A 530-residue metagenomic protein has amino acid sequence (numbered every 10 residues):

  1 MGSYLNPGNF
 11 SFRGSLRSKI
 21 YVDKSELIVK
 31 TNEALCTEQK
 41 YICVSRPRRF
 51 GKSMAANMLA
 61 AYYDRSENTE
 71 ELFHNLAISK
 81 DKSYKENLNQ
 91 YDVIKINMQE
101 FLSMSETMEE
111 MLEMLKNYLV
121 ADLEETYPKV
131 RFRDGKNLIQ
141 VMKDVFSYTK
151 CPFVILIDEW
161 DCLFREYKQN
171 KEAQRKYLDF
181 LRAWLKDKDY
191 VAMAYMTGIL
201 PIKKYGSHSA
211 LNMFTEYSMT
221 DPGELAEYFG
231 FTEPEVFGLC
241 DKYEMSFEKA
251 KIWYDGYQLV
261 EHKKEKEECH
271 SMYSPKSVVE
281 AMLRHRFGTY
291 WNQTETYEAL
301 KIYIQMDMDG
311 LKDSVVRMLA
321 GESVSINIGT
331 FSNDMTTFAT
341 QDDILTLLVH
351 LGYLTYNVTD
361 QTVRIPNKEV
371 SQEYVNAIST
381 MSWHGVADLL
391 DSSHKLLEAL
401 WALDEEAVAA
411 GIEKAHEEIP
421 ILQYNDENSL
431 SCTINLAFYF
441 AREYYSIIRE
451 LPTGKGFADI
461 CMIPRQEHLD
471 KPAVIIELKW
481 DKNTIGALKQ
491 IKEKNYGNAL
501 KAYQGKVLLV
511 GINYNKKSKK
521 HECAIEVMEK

Functional and structural regions predicted by a protein language model:
M1-D426, A441-Y444: Phosphate-binding site recognition
D144-T149, R442-L469: Active-site metal-binding core of divalent-cation-utilizing nuclease and nuclease-like domains
V154, P472-I476, L508: Structural motif
Q174-D179, W480-G497: Mg2+/Mn2+-dependent nuclease catalytic core
I434, A458-M462, K471-K482, K494: Conserved catalytic cores of phosphodiester-cleaving nucleases, focusing on short active-site segments
F438-S446, A502-Q504: Short secondary-structure junctions
A499, Y503-K530: Domain-level recognition of nuclease-like catalytic cores that cleave nucleotide substrates
